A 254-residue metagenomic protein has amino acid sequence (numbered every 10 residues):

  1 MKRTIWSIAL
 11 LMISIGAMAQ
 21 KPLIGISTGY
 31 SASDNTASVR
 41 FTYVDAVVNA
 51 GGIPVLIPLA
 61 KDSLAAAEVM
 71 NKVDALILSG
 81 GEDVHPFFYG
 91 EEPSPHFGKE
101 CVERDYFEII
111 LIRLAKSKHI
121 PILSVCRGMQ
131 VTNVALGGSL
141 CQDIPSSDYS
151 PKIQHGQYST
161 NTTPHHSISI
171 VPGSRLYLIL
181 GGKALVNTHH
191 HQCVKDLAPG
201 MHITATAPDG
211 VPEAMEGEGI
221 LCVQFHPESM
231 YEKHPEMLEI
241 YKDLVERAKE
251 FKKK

Functional and structural regions predicted by a protein language model:
K2-I8: Sec-dependent signal peptide recognition, specifically the positively charged N-region followed immediately by
S14-I15: N-terminal signal peptide c-region/cleavage motif recognized by signal peptidases
Q20-D74, C101-K118, P145-K254: Amide-donor transfer/coupling interface in amidating biosynthetic enzymes
T28, S79-G81: Glycine-rich beta-strand-to-loop/alpha-helix junction loops that act as flexible
D34, H85-F87: Glycine/Thr-rich phosphate-binding loops of Rossmann-like dinucleotide-binding domains
L76-L78, F107, R113-S139, H226: Catalytic nucleophile loop
F88-Y106: A short, gly/pro- and small-residue-rich
F88-Y89, A135-L136, I144-P145: Short, solvent-exposed loop/turn and secondary-structure capping segments
